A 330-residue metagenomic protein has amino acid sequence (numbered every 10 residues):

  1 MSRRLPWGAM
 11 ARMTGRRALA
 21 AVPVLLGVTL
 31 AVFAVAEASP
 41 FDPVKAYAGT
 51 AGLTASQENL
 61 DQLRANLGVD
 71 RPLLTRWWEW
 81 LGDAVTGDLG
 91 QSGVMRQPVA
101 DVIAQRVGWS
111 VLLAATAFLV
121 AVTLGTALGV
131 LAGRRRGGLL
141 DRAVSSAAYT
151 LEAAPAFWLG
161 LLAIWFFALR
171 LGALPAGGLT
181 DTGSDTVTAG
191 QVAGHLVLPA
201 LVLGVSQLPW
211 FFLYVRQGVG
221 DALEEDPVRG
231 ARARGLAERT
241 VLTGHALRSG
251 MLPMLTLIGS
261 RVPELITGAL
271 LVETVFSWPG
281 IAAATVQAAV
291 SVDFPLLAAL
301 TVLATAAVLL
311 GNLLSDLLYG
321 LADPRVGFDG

Functional and structural regions predicted by a protein language model:
R4, G8-R12, L25-V28, I103-L140 (+2 more regions): Alpha-helical transmembrane segments of integral membrane proteins, especially multi-pass inner/plasma-membrane
G15-A21: N-terminal signal-anchor/signal peptide hydrophobic helix marking the start of the first transmembrane segment
L25-T75, L171-V192: Hydrophobic alpha-helical transmembrane segments of membrane transport/permease proteins and related membrane-embedded
A31-A38, L67, G82, S146-G177 (+2 more regions): Membrane-water interface segments at the C-terminal ends of transmembrane alpha-helices in multi-pass inner-membrane
V35, S39, Y47, A51 (+10 more regions): Hydrophobic aliphatic residues
P43, R135, A168-G178, R216 (+2 more regions): Juxtamembrane transmembrane-helix termini
K45-Y47, T75, G90-G93, L159-G160 (+5 more regions): Short, hydrophobic secondary-structure boundary micro-motifs
L63-D101, L174: Short membrane-interfacial helix/loop motifs at transmembrane-helix boundaries
